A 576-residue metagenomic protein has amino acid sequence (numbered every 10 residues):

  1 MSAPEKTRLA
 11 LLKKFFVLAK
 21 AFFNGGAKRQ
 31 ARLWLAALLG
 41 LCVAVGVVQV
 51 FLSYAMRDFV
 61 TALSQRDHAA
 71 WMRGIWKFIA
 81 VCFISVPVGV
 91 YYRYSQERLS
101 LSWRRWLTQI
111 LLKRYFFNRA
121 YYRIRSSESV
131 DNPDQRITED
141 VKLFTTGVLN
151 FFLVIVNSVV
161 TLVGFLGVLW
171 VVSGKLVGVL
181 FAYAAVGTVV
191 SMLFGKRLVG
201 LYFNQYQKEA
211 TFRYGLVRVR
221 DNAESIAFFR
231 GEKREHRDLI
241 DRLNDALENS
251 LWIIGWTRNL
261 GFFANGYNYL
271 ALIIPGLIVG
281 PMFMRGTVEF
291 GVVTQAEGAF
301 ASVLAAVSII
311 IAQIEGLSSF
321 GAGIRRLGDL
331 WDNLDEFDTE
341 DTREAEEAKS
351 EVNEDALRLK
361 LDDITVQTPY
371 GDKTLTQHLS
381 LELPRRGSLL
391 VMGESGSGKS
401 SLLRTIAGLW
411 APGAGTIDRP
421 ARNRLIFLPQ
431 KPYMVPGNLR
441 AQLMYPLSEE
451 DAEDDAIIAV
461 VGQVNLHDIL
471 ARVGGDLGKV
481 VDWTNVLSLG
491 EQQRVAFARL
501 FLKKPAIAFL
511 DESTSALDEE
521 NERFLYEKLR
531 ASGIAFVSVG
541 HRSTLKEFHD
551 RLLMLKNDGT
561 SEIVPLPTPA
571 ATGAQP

Functional and structural regions predicted by a protein language model:
M1-Q49, F59-F78, Y92-Q96, Y122-V154 (+8 more regions): Membrane-integrated ABC transporters
A37-G40, A44, V48-S53, R57 (+3 more regions): A hydrophobic transmembrane-helix motif
L201-W252: Loop segments that connect adjacent transmembrane helices in multi-pass transporters
K208-F212, A227-G231, R237, P275 (+2 more regions): Cytosolic ends of transmembrane helices, especially the final helix of ABC transmembrane type-1 domains
A407: Helix-to-loop junction immediately C-terminal to a conserved catalytic motif
V435, L466-R499, D558, L566: ABC-fold ATPase nucleotide-binding domain signature/coupling loops
R440-D482, R523-E527: ABC ATPase nucleotide-binding domain helical subdomain, centered on the C-loop/LSGGQ "ABC signature"
L502-A506: A short, proline-enriched helix->beta-strand linker immediately N-terminal to the Walker B motif in ABC-type P-loop
